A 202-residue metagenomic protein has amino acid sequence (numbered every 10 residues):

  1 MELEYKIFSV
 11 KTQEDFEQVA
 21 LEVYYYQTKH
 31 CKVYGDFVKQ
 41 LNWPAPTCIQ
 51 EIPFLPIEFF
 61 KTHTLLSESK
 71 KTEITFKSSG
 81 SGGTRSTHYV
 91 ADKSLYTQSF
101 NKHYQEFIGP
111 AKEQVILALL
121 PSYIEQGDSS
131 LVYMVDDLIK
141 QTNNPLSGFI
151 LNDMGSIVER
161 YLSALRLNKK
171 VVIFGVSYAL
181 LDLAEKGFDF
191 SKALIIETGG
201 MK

Functional and structural regions predicted by a protein language model:
M1-K77, G83-K112, L117-A118, S122 (+6 more regions): Nucleotide 5′-phosphate-binding alpha/beta core
Q126-G127: Mid-bilayer segments of alpha-helical transmembrane spans in multi-pass integral membrane proteins that mediate
S130-M134: Extended acidic/charged loop-beta regions that coordinate divalent cations and stabilize anionic phosphate/carboxylate
D137: Alpha-helical scaffold segments in soluble metabolic enzymes
N152-S156, A179-L180: Short acidic loop-to-helix transition motifs that present clustered carboxylates
V172-S177: Active-site glycine- and acidic-residue-rich loops that bind and position anionic ligands or nucleotide-like cofactors
A179-L181, G200-K202: Short, catalytically relevant binding-site loops at active-site mouths
L180-A193: Adenylate-forming
